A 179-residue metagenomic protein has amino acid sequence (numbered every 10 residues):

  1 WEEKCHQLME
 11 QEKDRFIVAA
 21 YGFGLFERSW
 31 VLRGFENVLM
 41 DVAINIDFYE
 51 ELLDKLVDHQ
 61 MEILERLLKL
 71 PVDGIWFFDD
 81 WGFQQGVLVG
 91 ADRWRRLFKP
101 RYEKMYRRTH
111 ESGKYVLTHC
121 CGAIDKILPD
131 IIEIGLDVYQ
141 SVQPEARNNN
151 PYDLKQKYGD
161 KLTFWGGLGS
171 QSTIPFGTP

Functional and structural regions predicted by a protein language model:
W1-P179: Active-site loop segments of alpha/beta catalytic cores
